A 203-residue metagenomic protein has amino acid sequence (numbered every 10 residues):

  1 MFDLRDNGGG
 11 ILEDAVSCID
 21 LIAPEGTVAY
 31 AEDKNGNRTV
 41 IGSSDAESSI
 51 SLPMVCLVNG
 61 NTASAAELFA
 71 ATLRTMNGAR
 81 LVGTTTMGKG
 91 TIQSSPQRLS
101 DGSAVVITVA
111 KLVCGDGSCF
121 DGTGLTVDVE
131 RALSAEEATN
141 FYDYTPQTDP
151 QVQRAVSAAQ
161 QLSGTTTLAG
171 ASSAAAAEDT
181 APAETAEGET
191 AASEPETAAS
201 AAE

Functional and structural regions predicted by a protein language model:
M1-D3, A29-Y30, P53-V58, R80-G83 (+1 more regions): Structural recognition of the beta-strand scaffold that forms the well-ordered cores of secreted hydrolase catalytic
M1-G8, A31, G42, T75 (+1 more regions): C-terminal recognition in membrane/secretory proteostasis and scaffolding
F2, I22, M54, L73 (+2 more regions): Terminal peptide-recognition signature
G8-S64, T91-Q97, V113: Gly/Ser/Thr-rich loop/hinge elements
I11-C18, A65-T72, G78, T148-A159: Stable alpha-helical elements in mature extracytoplasmic
I50-P53, M76-G78, D101-S103: Short coil/turn connectors at secondary-structure junctions
N61, M76-G90: Short, well-structured beta-strand/strand-turn elements
Q93-Q97, V105-A138: Conserved P-loop NTPase
